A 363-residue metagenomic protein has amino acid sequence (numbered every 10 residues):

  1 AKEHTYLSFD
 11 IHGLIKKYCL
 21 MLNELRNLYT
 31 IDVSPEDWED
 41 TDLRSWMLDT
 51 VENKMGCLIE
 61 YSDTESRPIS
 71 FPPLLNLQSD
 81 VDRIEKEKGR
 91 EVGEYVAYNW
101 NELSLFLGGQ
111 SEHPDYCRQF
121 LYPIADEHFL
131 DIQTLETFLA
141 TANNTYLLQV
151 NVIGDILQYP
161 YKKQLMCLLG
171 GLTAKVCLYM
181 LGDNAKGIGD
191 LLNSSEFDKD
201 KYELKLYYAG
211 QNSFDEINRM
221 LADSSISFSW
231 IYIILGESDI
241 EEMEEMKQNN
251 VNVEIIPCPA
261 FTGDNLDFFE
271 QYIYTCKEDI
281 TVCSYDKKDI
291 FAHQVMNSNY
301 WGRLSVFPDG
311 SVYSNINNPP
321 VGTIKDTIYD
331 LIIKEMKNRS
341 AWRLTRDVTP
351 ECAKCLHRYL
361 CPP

Functional and structural regions predicted by a protein language model:
A1-S104, C117: Flexible, acidic/Gly-rich N-terminal and inter-domain linker regions that tether and position cofactor-handling modules
T5, E94-T145, N315: Canonical Radical SAM [4Fe-4S] cluster-binding loop centered on the CxxxCxxC motif and its immediate flanking residues
C19-N23, T137-N143, L165-G171, N193-F197 (+1 more regions): Leucine-rich repeat
V51-K86, F291-S340: A broadly conserved sequence feature marking short terminus-proximal activation segments in nucleic acid-centric
F71-P73, L77-W100, H113-D115, F120-H128 (+5 more regions): Inter-domain helical "communication" segments and dimerization helices that couple sensory or membrane-embedded modules
E102, R118-I132, N144-P160, L168-I188 (+3 more regions): Core AdoMet radical
E241-N318, L360: A C-terminal junction/extension of Radical SAM enzymes
D267-S284, N317-P362: C-terminal accessory region of radical SAM enzymes
